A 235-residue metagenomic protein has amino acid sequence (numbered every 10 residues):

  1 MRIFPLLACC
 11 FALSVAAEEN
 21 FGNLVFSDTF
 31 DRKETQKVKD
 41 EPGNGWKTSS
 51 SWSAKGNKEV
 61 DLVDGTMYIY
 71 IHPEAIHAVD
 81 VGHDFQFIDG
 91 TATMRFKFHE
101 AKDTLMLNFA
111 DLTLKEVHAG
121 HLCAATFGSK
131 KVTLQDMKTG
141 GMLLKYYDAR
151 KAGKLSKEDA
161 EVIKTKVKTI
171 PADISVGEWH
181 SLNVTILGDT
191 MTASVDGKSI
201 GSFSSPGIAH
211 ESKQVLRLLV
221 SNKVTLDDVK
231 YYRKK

Functional and structural regions predicted by a protein language model:
A8-A17: Hydrophobic h-region of N-terminal signal peptides that target proteins for export in Gram-negative bacteria
E18-K47: Extracellular carbohydrate-recognition regions
F30, M94, E178-I186, M191-A193: Short tryptophan-centered beta-strand motifs in secreted/extracellular beta-sheet-rich domains of glycan-recognition
G56-I76: Short carbohydrate-recognition loop motifs
Y70-A152: Secretory/extracellular carbohydrate-interaction modules and structurally similar beta-sandwich "look-alikes"
A78-F85, K168-I174, L216: Beta-strand-rich interaction surfaces with strong enrichment in secreted/lumenal proteins
M142-S181: Short, aromatic/His-centered strand-loop micro-motif at the edge of beta-sheets
D196-V215: Short, solvent-exposed beta-strand-to-loop segments that form ligand-recognition rims of beta-rich domains
